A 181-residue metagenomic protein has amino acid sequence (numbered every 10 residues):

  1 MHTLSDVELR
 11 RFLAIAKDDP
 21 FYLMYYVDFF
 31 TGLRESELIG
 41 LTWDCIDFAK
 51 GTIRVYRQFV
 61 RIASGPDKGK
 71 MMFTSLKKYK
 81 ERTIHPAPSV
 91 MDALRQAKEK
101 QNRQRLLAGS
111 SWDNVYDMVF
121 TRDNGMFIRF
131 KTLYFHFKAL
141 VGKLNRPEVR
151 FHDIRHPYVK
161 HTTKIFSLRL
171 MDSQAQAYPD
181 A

Functional and structural regions predicted by a protein language model:
M1-F21, F30-L33, L41, S89: Long, amphipathic, Lys/Arg-enriched alpha-helical "connector/arm" segment
H2, V7-E8, G40-R103, G109-S111: Conserved tyrosine-mediated DNA breakage-rejoining catalytic core shared by Y-recombinases
R10-F21, T31, I84, K100-S110 (+1 more regions): Short, basic (Lys/Arg/His-rich) helix/loop patches that form interaction surfaces in the mid-to-C-terminal regions
Y25: Short helix- or helix-capping micro-motifs that position conserved polar/aromatic residues at function-defining sites
F29, E35, T42-W43, K50 (+5 more regions): Active-site proximal loops enriched in glycine and acidic residues that flank catalytic Cys/His/Asp and coordinate
R34, R61-A63, K160: Flexible loop/turn segments at secondary-structure boundaries
S36, D44, G51-I53, D92 (+3 more regions): Glycine-centered loop/turn positions within well-structured domains that cap or flank conserved ligand/cofactor-binding
G40-I46, M171-A181: A short, basic/aromatic helix-end/turn motif that makes direct DNA contacts
